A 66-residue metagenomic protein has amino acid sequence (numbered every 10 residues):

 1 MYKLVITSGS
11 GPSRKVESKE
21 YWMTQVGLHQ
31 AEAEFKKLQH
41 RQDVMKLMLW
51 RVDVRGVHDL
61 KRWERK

Functional and structural regions predicted by a protein language model:
M1-G9: A short beta-strand micro-motif
Y2, R14-V16, V57-H58, W63: Tryptophan-centered short beta-strand motifs
T7, T24, W50-D53: A structural detector for beta-sheet-dominated domains
G9, S13-V16, R41: A generic structural signal for ordered alpha-helices
R14-Q30: A short, exposed loop/beta-hairpin motif centered on an aromatic-Gly-Thr core
A31-F35: Short, highly selective alpha-helical patches that border small-molecule cofactor pockets in redox/cofactor-processing
K36-K66: Short, mixed-charge low-complexity intrinsically disordered segments
